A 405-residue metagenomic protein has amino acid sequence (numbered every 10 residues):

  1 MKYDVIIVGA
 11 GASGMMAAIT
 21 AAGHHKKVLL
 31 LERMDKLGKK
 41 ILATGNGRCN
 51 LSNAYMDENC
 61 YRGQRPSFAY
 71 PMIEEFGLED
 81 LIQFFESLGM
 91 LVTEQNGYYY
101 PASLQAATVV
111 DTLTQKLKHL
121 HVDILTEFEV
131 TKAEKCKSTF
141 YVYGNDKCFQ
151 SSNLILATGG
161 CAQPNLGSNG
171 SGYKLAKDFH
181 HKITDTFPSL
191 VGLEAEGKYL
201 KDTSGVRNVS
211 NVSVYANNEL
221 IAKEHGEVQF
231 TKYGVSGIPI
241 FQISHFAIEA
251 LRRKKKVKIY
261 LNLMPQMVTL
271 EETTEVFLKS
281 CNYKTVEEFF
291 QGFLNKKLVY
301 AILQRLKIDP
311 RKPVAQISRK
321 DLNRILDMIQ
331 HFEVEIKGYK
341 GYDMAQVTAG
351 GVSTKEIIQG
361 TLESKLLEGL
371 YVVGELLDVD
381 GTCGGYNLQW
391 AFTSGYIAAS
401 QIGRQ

Functional and structural regions predicted by a protein language model:
Y3-L30, A398-G403: N-terminal Rossmann-like FAD-binding beta1-loop-alpha1 element of flavoenzymes
I6-V8, L31, V130, F149-N165 (+3 more regions): Short hydrophobic core segments
A22-N46: Glycine-rich FAD pyrophosphate-binding loop
D35-L37, L42-A43, L51-E58, L91 (+2 more regions): An anion/pyrophosphate-binding glycine-rich loop and adjacent beta-alpha core in soluble alpha-beta enzymes
R48-N96: Glycine-rich active-site loop/strand segments that organize a redox cofactor
E75-N153, V299: Feature captures the FAD/FMN-dependent oxidoreductase FAD-binding
L125-E127, Y300-D380: A glycine-rich dinucleotide-binding beta-alpha-beta segment and adjacent secondary-structure elements that constitute
N153-Y199: Glycine-rich loop(s) and the adjacent beta-strand/alpha-helix scaffold that form part
